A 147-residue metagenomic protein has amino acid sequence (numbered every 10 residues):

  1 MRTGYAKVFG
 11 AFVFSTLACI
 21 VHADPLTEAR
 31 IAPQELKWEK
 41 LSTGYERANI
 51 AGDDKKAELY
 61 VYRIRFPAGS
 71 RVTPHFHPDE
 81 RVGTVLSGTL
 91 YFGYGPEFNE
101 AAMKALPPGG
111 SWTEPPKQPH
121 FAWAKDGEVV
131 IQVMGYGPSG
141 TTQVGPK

Functional and structural regions predicted by a protein language model:
M1-Y5: N-terminal secretory signal peptides that target proteins for export/translocation
G10-A18: Bacterial N-terminal signal peptides
V21-E58, P146-K147: A short, N-terminal "cap"/entry segment at the start of jelly-roll beta-barrel domains of the cupin/DSBH fold
T27-A29, A101, F121-K147: Double-stranded beta-helix
R47-I50, V61-P74: N-terminal post-signal-peptidase region of extra-cytosolic proteins
P67-S70, H77-E97: Glycine- and acidic-residue-biased ligand/ion/polar-headgroup-sensing regions
V72-P74, F92-G93, E114, P119-K125: Short beta-strand His + acidic residue motifs that chelate non-heme Fe in jelly-roll/DSBH and cupin folds
L90, P96-K117: Short acidic-glycine-tyrosine-enriched beta hairpin
